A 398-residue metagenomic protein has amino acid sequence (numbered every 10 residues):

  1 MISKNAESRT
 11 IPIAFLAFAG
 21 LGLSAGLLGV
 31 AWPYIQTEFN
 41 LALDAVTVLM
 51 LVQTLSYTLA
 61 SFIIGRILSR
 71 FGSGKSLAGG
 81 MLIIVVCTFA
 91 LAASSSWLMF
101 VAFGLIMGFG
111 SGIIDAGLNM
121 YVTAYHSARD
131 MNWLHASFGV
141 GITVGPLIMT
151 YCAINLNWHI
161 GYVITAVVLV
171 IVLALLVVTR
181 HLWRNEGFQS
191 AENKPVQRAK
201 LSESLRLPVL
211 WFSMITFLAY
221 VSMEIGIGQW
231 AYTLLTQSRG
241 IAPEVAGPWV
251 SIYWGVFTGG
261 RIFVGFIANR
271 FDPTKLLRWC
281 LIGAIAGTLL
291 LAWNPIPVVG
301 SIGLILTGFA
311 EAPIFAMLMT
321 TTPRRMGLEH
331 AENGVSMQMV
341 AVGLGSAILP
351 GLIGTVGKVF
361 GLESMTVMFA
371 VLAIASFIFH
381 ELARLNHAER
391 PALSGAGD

Functional and structural regions predicted by a protein language model:
L28-G29, P208-S251, G255-G259: Extracytoplasmic gate region of multi-pass secondary transporters
I35-Q36, I67-L68, I148-L156, L235-T236 (+2 more regions): Interfacial helix-cap and linker-helix signal at transmembrane-aqueous boundaries of multi-pass secondary transporters
N40, G72, A93-S95, G240 (+2 more regions): Helix-breaking motifs and short loop linkers at transmembrane-helix boundaries and internal kinks in secondary membrane
L59-L98: Conserved MFS/SLC helix-loop-helix module at the cytosolic interface between two early adjacent transmembrane helices
A60-S73, G260-D272, G357-K358: Helix-to-loop junctions at the C-terminal end of transmembrane segments in multipass secondary transporters
F103-S137: Cytoplasmic helix-loop-helix junction between adjacent transmembrane helices in 12-TM secondary transporters
L134-R184: Helix-loop-helix hairpin linking two adjacent transmembrane segments in secondary transporters
L328-L362, F369: A late C-terminal transmembrane helix in Major Facilitator Superfamily
